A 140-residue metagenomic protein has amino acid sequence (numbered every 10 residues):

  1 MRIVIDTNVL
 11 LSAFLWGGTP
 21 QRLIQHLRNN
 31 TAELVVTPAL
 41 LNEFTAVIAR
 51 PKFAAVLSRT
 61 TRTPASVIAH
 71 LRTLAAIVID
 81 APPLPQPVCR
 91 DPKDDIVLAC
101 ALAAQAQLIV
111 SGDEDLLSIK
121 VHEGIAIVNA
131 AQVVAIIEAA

Functional and structural regions predicted by a protein language model:
M1-V36: Short, well-structured N-terminal submotif of metal-dependent ribonuclease cores
D6-T7, V36-T37, G112-D113, N129: A secondary-structure boundary/capping signal
L11-A13, L57, L84-R90: Short, flexible loop segments at the rims of nucleotide/cofactor-binding pockets, characterized by
G18, V35, S58, R62 (+2 more regions): Residues at secondary-structure transition points
R28-E33, P38-P83: PIN-domain endoribonuclease scaffold, especially VapC-family toxins
T73-L108: Active-site neighborhoods of divalent-metal-dependent phosphate/nucleic-acid chemistry enzymes
P87, L102-V110, E114-A140: Acidic, PIN/NYN-like endoribonuclease modules and their adjacent C-terminal/linker elements
